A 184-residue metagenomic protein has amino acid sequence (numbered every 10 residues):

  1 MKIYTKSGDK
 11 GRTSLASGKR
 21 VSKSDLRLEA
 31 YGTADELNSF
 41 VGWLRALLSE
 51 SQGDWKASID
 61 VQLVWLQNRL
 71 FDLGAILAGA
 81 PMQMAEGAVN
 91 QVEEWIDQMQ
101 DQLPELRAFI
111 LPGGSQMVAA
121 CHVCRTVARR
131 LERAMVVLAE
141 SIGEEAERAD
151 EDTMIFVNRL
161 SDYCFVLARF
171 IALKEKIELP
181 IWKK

Functional and structural regions predicted by a protein language model:
M1-K184: Phosphate/pyrophosphate-binding loop motifs in nucleotide- or prenyl diphosphate-using proteins
